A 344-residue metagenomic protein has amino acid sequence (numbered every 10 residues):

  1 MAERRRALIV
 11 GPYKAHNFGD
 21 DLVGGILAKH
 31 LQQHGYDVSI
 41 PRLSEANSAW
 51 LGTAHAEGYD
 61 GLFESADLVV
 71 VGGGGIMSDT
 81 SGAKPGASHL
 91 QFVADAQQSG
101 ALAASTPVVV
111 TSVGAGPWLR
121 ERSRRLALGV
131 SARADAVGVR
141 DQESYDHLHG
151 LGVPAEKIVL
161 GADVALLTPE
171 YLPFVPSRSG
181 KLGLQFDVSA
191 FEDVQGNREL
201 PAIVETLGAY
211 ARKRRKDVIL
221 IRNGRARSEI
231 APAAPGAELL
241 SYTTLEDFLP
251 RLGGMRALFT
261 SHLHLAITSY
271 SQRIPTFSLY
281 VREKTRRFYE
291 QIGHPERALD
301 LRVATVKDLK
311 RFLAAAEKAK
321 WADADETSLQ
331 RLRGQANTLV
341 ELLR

Functional and structural regions predicted by a protein language model:
M1-R344: Active-site anion-handling motifs in enzyme catalytic cores
